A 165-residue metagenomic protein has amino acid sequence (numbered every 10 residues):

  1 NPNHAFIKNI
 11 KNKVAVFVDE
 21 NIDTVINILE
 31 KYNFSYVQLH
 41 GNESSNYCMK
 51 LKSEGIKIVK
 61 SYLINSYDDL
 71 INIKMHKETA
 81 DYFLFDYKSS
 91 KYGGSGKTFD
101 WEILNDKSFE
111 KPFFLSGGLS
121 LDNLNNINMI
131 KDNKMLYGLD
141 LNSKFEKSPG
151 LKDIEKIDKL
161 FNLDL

Functional and structural regions predicted by a protein language model:
N1-L165: Conserved N-terminal beta1-alpha1 strand-loop-helix module at the mouth
